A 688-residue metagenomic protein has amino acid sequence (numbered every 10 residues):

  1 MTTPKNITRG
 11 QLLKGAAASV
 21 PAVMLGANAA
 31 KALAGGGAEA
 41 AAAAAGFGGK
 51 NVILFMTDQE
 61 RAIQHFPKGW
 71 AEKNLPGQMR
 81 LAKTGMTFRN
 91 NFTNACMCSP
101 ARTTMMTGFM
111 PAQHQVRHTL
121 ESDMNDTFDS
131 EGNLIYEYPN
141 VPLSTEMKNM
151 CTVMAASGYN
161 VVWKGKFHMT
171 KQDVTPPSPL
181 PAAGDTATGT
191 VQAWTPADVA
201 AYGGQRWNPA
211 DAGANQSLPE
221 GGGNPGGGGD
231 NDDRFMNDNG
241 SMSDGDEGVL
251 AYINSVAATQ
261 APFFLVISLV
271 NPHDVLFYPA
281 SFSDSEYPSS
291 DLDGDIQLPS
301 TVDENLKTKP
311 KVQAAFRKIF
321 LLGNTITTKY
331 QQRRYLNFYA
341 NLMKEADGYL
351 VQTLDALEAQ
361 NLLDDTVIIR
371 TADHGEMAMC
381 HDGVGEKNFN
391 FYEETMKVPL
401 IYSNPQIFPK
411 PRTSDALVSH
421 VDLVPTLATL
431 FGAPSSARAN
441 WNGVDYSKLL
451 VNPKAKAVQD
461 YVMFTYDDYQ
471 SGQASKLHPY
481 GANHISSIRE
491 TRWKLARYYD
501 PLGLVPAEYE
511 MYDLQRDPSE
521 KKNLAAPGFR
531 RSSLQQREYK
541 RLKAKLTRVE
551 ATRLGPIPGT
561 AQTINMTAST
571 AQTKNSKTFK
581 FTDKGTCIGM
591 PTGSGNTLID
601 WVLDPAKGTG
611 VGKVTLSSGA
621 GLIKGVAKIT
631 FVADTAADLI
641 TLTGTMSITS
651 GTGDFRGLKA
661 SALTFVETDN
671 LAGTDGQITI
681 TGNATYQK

Functional and structural regions predicted by a protein language model:
P4-K5, Q11-L33: N-terminal export signals
A42-M86, A95, S519-R530, R537: Active-site-proximal N-terminal segment of extracellular/periplasmic enzymes that hydrolyze or transfer
I63-T103, G108-Q115, G158-V161, S290 (+2 more regions): Short, structured active-site-proximal loop/turn typified by the sulfatase FGly-forming signature C/S-X-P-X-R
T107-M242, D246, A257-Q260, V270 (+1 more regions): Catalytic-site neighborhoods of secreted/periplasmic enzymes that process anionic sulfate/phosphate groups
M169, T175, A187-T190, H374-C380 (+3 more regions): C-terminal cap/loop subdomain of S1 sulfatases and analogous C-terminal strand-loop tails that border
I267, G559-K688: Beta-strand-enriched cores of mature, soluble protein domains
A356-K410, A416-S419: Histidine-centered active-site microenvironments of extracellular/periplasmic hydrolases and transferases
S435, N483, S487-P558: C-terminal accessory region downstream of the catalytic core in glycan-modifying enzymes
